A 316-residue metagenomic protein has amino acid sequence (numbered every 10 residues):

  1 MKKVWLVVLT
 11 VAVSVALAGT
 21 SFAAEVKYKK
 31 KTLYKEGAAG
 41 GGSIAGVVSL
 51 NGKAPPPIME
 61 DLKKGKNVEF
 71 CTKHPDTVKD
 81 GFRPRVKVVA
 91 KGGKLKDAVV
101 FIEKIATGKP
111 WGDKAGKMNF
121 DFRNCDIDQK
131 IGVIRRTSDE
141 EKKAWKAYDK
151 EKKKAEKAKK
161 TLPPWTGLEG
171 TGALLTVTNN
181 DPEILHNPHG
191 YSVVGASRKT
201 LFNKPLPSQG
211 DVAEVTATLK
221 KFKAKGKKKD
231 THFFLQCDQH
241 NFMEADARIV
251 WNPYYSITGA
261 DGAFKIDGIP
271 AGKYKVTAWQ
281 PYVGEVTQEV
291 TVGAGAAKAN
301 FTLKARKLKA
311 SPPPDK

Functional and structural regions predicted by a protein language model:
M1-A23: N-terminal export/membrane-targeting signals
A23-K316: Extracytoplasmic copper-binding redox domains, predominantly the cupredoxin/blue-copper superfamily
